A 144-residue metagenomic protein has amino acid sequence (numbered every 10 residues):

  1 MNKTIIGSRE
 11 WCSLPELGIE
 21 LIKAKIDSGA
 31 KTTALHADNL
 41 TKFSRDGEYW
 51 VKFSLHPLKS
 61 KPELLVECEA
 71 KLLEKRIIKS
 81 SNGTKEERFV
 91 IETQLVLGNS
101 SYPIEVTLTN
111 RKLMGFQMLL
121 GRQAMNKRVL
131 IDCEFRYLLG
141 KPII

Functional and structural regions predicted by a protein language model:
M1-I144: Pepsin/retropepsin-fold aspartyl endopeptidases
